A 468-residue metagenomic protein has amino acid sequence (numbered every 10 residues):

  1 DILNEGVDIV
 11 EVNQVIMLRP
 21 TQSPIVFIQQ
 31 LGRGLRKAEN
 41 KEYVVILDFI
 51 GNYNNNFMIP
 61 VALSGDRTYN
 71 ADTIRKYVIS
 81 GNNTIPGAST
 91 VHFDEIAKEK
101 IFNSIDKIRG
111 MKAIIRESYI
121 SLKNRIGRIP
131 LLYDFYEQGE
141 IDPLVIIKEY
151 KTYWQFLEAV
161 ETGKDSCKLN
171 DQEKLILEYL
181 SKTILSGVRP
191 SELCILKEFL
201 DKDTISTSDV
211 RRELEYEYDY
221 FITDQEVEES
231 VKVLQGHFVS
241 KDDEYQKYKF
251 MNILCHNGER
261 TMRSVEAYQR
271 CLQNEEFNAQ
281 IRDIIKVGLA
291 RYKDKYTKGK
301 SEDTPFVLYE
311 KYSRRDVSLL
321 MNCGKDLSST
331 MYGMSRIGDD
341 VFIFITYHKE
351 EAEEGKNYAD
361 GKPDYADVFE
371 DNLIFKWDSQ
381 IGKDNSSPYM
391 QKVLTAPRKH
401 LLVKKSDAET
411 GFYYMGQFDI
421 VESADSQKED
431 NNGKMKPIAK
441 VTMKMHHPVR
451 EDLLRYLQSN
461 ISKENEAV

Functional and structural regions predicted by a protein language model:
D1-E5: Conserved two-lobed SF2 helicase motor
V10-Q14, Q22, E39-V45, A396-K399: Short glycine-/polar-rich loops that comprise or flank the Walker A/P-loop and associated switch/sensor motifs
P20-R67: Conserved segment of the helicase C-terminal RecA-like domain
L63-K197, K202, V210: Long, largely alpha-helical accessory region at the distal end of helicase-like NTP-driven motors
S166-S329, R336-F344: C-terminal accessory/interaction regions of large nucleic acid-associated machines
I176-S181, E192-I195, E302-G411: Acidic, glycine-rich low-complexity segments with interspersed aromatic residues
S406-V468: Compact mixed alphabeta submodule
